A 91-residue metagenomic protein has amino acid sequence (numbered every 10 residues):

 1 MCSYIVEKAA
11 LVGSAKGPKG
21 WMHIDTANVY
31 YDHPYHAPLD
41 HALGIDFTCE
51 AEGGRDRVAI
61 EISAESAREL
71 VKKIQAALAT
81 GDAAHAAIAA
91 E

Functional and structural regions predicted by a protein language model:
M1-E91: Positively charged, low-complexity terminal tracts and the immediately adjacent first secondary-structure elements
